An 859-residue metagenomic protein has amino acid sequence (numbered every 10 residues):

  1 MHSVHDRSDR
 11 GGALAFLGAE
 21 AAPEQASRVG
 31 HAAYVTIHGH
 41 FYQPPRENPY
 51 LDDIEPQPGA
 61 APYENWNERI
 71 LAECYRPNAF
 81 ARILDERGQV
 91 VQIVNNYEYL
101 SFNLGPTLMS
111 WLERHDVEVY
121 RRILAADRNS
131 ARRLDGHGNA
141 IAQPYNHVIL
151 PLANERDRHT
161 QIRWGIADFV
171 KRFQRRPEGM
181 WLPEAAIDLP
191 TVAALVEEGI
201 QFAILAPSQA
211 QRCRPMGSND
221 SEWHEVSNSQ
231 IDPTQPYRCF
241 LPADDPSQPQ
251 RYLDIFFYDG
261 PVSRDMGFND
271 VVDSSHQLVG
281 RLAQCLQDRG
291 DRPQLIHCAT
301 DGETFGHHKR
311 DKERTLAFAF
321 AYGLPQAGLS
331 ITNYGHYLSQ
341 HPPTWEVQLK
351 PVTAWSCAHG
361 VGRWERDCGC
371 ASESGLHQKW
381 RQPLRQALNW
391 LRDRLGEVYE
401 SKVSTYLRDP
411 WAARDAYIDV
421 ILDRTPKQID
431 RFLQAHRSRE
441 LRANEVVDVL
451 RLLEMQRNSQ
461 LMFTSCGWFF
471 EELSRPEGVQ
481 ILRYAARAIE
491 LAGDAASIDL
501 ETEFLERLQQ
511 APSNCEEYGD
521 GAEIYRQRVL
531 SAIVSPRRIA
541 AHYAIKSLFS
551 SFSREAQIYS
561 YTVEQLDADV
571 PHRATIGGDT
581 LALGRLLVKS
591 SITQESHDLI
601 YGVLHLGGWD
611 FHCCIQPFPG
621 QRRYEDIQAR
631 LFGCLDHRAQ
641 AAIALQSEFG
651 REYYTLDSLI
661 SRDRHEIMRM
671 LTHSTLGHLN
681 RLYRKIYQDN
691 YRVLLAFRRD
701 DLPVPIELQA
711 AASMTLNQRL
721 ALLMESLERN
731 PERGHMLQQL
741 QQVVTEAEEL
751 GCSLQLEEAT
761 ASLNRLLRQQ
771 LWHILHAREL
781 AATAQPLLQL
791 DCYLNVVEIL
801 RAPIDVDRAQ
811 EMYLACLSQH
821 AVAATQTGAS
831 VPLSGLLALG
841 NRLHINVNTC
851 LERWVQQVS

Functional and structural regions predicted by a protein language model:
G12-D85, P106-T107, W223-D265, N269-F549 (+5 more regions): Active-site and substrate-binding clefts of carbohydrate-active enzymes
Y34-G39, Q43-R156, T160-Q161, Q174 (+2 more regions): Short, well-structured secondary-structure segments
N78-A79, V94-N95, L104, L112-D116 (+5 more regions): Extended, Lys/Arg-enriched charged tracts that mediate electrostatic binding to polyanionic substrates
R121-N139, R163, R175, V196-D245 (+2 more regions): Acidic, His- and aromatic-enriched active-site or binding-groove loops in soluble protein domains that engage sugars
R158-L182, D245-Q248, A283-H297: CE4/NodB-like, metal-dependent polysaccharide N-deacetylase domain that modifies extracellular/periplasmic N-acetylated
E184-T191, A210-R214, S339-P342: Beta-rich nucleic-acid/ligand-interaction surfaces
R698-S859: Extended alpha-helical scaffold segments
